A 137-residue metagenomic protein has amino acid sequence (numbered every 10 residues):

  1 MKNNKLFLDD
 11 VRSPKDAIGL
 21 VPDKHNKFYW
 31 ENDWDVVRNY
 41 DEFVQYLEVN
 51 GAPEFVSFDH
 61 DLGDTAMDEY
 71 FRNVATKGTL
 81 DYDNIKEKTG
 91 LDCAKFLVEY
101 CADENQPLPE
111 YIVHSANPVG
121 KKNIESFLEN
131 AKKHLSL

Functional and structural regions predicted by a protein language model:
M1-L137: Catalytic phosphate/metal-binding cores of nucleic-acid and nucleotide-processing enzymes, i.e., regions that mediate
